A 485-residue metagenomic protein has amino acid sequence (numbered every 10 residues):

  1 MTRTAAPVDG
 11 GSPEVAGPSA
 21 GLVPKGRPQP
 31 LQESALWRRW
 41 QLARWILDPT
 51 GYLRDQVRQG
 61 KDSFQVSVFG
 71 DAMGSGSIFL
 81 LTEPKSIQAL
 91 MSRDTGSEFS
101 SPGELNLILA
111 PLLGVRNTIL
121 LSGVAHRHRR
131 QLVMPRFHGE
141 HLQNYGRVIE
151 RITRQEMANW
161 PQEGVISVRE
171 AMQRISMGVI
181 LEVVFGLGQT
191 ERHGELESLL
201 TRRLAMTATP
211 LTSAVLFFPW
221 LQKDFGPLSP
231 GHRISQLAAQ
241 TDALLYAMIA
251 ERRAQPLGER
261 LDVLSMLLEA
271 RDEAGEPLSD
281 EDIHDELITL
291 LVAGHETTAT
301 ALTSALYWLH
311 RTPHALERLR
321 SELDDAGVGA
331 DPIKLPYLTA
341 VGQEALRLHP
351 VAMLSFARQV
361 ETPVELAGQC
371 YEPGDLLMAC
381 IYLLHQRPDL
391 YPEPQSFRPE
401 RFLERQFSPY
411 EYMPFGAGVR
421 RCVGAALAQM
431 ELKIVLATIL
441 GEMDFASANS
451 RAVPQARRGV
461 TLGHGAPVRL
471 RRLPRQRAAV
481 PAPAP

Functional and structural regions predicted by a protein language model:
T2-R27, L31, E98-A110, A125 (+2 more regions): Cytochrome P450 heme-thiolate monooxygenase catalytic core
T2-R27, V57-R58, T153, T201-R202 (+3 more regions): Cytochrome P450 proximal C-terminal region
T2-V115, L121, H128, Q143 (+7 more regions): N-terminal membrane-proximal hinge/A-helix region immediately C-terminal to the signal-anchor transmembrane segment
V23-E33, G146, E150, S198-R203 (+7 more regions): Cytochrome P450 I-helix active-site segment
Q41-F64, A243, A247, V328-A367 (+1 more regions): Conserved cytochrome P450 K-helix E-x-x-R motif and the immediately C-terminal K′/meander segment
T297-L316, R320-E322, A426-G441: Cytochrome P450 catalytic-core helices
A379-R405: Conserved cytochrome P450 K-helix/beta-meander segment immediately N-terminal to the heme-binding cysteine loop
